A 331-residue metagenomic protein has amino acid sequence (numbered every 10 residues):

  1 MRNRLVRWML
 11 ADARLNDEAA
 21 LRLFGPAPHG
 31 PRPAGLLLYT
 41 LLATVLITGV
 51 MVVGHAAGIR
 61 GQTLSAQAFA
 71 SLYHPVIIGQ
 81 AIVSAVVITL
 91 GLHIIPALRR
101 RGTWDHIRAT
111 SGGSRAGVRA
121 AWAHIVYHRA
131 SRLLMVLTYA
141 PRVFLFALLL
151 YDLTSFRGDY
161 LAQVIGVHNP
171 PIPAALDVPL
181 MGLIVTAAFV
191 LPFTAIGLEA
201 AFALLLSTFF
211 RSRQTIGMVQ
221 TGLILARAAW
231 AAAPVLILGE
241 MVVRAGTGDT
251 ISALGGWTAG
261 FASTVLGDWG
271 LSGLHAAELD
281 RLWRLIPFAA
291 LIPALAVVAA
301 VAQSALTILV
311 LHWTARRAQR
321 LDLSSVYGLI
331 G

Functional and structural regions predicted by a protein language model:
M1-T103, R115-G331: Hydrophobic alpha-helical transmembrane segments of membrane proteins
